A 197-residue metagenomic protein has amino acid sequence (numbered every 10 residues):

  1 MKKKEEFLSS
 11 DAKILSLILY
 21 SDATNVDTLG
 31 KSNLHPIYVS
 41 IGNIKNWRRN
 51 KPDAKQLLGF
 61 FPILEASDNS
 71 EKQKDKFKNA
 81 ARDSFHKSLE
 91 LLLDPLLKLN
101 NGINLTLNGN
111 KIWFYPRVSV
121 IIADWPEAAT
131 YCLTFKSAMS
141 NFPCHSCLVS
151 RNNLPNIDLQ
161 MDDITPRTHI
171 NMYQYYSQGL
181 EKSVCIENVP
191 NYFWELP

Functional and structural regions predicted by a protein language model:
M1-A23, S32, G59-I63, D68-L89 (+1 more regions): Charged (Asp/Glu and Lys/Arg) segments that form or flank catalytic channels of large polymer- and nucleotide-handling
A23-V26, I44: Short beta-turn/strand-loop junction motif enriched in small, turn-promoting residues
D27-G30, I37, W47-N50, N152-I157: Short helix/loop capping segments that flank catalytic or ligand/cofactor-binding pockets
P36-L64: Active-site-surrounding "flap" and adjacent substrate/cofactor-binding loops of secreted or lumenal enzymes, prototyped
